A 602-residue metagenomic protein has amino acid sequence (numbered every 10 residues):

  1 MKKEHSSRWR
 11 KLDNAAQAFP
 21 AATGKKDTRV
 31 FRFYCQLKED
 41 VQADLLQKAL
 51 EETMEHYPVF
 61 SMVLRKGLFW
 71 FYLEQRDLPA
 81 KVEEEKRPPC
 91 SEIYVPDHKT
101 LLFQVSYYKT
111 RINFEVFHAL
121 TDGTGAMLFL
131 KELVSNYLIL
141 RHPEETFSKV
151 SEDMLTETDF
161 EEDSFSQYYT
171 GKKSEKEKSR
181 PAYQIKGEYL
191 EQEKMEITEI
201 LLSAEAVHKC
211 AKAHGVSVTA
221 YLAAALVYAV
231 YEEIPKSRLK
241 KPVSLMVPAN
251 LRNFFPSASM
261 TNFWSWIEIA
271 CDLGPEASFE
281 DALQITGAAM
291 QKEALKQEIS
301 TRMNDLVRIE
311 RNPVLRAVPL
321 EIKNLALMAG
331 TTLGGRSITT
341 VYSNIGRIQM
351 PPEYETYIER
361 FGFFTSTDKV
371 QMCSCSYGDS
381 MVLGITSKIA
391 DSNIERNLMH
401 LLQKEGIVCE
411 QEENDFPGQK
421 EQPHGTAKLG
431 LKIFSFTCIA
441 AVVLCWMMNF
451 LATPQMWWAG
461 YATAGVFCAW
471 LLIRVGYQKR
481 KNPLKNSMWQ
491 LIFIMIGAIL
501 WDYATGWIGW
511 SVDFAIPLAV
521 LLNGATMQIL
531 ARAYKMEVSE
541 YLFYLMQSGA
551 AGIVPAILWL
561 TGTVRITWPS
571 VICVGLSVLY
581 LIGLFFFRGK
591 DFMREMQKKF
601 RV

Functional and structural regions predicted by a protein language model:
M1-L68, L78-Q104, E232-E412: Acyl-thioester-dependent acyl-group transfer interface
M1-N14, L120-L128, E132-K209, L401-E412: Non-catalytic, low-complexity flexible loops and terminal extensions
K38-Y57, E115-K131, I200-P235, L383-S387 (+1 more regions): Acyl activation and transfer enzymes in specialized metabolism, enriched for ANL adenylate-forming modules
D97-P143, K149-V150, M154-T156, F160-E161 (+1 more regions): Histidine-centered acyl-transfer/condensation active-site motif and its immediate structural neighborhood
E413-V466, V602: N-terminal topogenic module of multi-pass integral membrane proteins
V442-T463, K479-L484, L500-A519, M536-E540 (+1 more regions): Membrane-helix interface and helix-disruption motif detector
A519-L530, E540-T561: Hydrophobic alpha-helical membrane segments
F592-V602: Short, highly charged, low-complexity non-transmembrane loops/tails of multi-pass membrane proteins
